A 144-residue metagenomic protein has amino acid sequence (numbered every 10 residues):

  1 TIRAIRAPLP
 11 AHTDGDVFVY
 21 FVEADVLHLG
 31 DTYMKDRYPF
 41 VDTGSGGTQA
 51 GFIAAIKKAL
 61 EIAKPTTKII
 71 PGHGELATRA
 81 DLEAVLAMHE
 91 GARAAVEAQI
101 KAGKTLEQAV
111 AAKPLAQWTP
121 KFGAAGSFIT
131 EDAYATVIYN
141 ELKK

Functional and structural regions predicted by a protein language model:
R3: Long, His/Glu/Asp-enriched segments that create or flank divalent metal/ion-associated functional microenvironments
R6-A95: Metallo-beta-lactamase
E61-A63, E75-K144: Accessory terminal helices/loops
